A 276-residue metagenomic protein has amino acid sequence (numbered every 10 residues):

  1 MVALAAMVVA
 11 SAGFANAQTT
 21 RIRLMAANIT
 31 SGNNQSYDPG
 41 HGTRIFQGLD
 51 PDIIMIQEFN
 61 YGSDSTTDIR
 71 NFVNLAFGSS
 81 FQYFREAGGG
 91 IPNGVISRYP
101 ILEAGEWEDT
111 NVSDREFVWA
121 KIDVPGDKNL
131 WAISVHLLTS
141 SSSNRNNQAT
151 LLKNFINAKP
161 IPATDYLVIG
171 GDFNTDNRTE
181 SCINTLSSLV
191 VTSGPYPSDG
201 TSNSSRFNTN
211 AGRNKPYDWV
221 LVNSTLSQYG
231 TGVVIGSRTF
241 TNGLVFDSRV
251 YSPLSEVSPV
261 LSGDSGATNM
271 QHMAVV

Functional and structural regions predicted by a protein language model:
V2-S11: Bacterial N-terminal signal peptides
A12-A76, G88-P92, N146-T150, L244-A274: N-terminal, active-site-proximal structural segment of metallo-dependent hydrolase catalytic domains
Q18-I22, G78-S80, L102-E103, Y229-G230: Beta-strand initiation motifs
I22, G94, V118, L130 (+2 more regions): A broad, low-specificity signal marking well-ordered, structured residues that form hydrophobic/aromatic
I22, I29, S36-I54, F59 (+2 more regions): Extracytoplasmic, non-cytosolic globular domains
F59-L137: Structured beta-strand-rich core segments of catalytic domains in phosphoester-bond hydrolases
V112, A158-L167, T175-V276: Metal-dependent phosphoester-hydrolase catalytic domains
